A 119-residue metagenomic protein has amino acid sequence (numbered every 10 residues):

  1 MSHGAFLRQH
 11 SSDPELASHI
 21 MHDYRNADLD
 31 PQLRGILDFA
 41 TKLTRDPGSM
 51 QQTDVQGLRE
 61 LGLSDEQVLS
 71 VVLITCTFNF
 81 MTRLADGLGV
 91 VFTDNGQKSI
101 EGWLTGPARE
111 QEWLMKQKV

Functional and structural regions predicted by a protein language model:
M1-V119: Hydrophobic alpha-helical segments
